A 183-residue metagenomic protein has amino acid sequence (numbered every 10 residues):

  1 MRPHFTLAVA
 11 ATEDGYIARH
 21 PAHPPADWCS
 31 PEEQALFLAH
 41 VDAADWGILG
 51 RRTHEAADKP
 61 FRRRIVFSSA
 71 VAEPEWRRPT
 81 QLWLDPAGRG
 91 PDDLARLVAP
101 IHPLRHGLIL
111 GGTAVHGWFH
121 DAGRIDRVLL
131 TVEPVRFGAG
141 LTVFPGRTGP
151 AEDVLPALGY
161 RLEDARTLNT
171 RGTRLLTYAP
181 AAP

Functional and structural regions predicted by a protein language model:
M1-P183: Enzymes that bind and transform nitrogen-containing heteroaromatic metabolites
